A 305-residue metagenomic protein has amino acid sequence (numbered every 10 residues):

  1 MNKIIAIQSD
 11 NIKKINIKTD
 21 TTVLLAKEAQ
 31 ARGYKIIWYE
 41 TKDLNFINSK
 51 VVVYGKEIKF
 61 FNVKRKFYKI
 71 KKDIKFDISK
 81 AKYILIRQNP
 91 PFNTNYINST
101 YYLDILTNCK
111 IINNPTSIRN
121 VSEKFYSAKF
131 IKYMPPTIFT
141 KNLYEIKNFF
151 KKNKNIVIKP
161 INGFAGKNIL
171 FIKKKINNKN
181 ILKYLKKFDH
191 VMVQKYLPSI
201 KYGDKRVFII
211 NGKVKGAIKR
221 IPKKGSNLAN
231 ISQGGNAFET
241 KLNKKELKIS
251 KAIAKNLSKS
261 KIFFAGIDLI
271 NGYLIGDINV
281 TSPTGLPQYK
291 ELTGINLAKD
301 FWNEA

Functional and structural regions predicted by a protein language model:
M1-A6: Extreme N-terminal starter segment of soluble prokaryotic enzymes
I7, L85-I86, Q194: Redox-cofactor binding/interface segments in oxidoreductases and associated redox assembly factors
N11, Q88-P91, I161-G163, P283: Short glycine-rich anion-binding loops that position phosphate/pyrophosphate groups of nucleotides and phosphorylated
K13-F139, E145: Conserved N-proximal alpha/beta basic substrate-recognition cap immediately N-terminal to, or forming the N-lobe
K14-K18, K241-A305: ATP-dependent carboxylate activation and anion-phosphoryl transfer catalytic cores that bind Mg-ATP to form
D43, R206, G266-D268: Short, surface-exposed charged micro-motifs
P115-R119, R220-K223, I270-I275: Short glycine-enriched loops at secondary-structure junctions
L143-Y144, K151-N155, N162-I249: Phosphate-binding site of ATP-dependent enzymes
